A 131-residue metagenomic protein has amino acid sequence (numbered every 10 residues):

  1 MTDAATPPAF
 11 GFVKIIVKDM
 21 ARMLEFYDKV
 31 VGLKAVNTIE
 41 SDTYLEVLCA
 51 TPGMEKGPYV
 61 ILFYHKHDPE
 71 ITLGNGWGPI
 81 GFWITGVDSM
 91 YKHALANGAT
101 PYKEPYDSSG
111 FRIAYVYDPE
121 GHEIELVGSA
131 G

Functional and structural regions predicted by a protein language model:
M1-T6, F12, V36-T38, F82 (+1 more regions): Vicinal oxygen chelate
P8, K14-G57: Core segments of cupin and vicinal oxygen chelate
M23-F26, D88-H93: Short amphipathic alpha-helices within nucleic acid-binding modules
T43, G76, G110: Exposed loop/turn and edge beta-strand positions of beta-sandwich/beta-sheet ligand-binding modules
G53-G57, H67-P69, V87: Short, charged/polar surface micro-motifs in flexible loops or helix N-caps
M54-Y59, G121-E123: Short, charged/polar, Gly/Pro-enriched secondary-structure boundary elements
F63-H67, G128-A130: Acetyl-CoA-dependent GNAT
